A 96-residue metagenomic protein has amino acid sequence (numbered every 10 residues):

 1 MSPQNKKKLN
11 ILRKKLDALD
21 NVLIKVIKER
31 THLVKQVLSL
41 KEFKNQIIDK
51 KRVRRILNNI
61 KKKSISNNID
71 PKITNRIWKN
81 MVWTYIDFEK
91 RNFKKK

Functional and structural regions predicted by a protein language model:
M1-K96: Domain-level signature for soluble enzymes in the chorismate/prephenate branch of the shikimate pathway
